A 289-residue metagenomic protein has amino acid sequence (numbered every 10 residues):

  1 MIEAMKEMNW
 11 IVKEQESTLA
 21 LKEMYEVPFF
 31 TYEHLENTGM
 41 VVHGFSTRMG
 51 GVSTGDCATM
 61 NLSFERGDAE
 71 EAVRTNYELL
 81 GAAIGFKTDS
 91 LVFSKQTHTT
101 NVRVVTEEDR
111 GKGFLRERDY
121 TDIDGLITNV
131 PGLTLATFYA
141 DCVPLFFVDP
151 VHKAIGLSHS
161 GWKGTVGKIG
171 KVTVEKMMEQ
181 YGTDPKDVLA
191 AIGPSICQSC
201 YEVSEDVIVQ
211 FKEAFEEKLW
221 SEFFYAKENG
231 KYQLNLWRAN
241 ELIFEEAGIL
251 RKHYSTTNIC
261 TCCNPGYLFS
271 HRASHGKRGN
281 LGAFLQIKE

Functional and structural regions predicted by a protein language model:
M1-E289: Active-site microenvironment for binding and transforming phosphate-containing groups
